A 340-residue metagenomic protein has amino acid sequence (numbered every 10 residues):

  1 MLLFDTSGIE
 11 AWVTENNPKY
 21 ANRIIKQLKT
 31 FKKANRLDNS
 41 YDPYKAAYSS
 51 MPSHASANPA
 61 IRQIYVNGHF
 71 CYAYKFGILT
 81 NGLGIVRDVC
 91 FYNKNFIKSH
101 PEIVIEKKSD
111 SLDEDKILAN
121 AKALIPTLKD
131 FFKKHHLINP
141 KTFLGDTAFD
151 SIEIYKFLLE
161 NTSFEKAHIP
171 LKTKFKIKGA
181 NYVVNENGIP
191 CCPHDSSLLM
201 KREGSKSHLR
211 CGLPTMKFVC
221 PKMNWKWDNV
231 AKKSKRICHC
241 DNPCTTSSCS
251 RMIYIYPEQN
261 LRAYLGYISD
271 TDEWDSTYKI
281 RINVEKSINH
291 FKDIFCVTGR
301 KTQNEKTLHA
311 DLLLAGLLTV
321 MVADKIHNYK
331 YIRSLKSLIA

Functional and structural regions predicted by a protein language model:
M1-F143, T147, I152-E160: Polybasic low-complexity intrinsically disordered regions
A11-N16, E153, K178-A180, A310-A315: Short, solvent-exposed polar/charged micro-motifs at secondary-structure junctions
K45-Y74, I177-K178, P243-S248, Y254-S269 (+1 more regions): Alpha-helix-centered segments that form part of catalytic cores
G82, A123-L128, Q259-A263, L313-V322: Extended low-polarity, hydrophobic cluster-rich segments
D110-D228: An internal, acidic/charged active-site-proximal segment that coordinates divalent cations and/or engages
N181-V219, P257-Q303: Short amphipathic alpha-helical "interface-anchor" segments enriched in bulky aromatics
L213-Y267: Long, low-complexity, polar/charged, intrinsically disordered or flexibly structured peripheral segments
S276-A340: Basic, amphipathic alpha-helical segments enriched in Lys/Arg and hydrophobic/aromatic residues
